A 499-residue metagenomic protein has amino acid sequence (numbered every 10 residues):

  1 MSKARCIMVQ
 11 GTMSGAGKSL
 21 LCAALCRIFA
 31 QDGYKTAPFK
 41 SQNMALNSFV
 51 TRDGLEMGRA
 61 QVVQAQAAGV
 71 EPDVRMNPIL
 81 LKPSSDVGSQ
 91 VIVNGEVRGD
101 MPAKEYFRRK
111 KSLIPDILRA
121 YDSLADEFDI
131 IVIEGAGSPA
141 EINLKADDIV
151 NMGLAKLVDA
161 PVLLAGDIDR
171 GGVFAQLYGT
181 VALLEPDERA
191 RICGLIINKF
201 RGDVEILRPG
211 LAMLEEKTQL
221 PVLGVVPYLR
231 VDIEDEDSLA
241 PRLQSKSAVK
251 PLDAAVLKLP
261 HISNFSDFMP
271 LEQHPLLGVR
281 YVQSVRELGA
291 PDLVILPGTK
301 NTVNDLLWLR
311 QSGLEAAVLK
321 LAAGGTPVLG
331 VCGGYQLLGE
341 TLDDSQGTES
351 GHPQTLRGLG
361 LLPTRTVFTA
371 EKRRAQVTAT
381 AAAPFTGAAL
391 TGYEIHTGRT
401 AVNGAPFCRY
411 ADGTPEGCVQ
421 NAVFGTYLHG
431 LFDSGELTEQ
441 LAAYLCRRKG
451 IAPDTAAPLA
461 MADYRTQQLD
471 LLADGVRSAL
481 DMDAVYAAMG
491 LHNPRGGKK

Functional and structural regions predicted by a protein language model:
M1-A322, P327, D344, A370-E371 (+1 more regions): Flexible phosphate-sensing "switch/lid" loops adjacent to ATP/NTP-binding sites across phosphate-transfer
A190-I192, E340, L356: Core-facing hydrophobic residues within beta-strands of well-ordered domains
G330, G334: Gly/Ala-rich beta-loop-alpha elbow adjacent to hydrolase catalytic centers
Y335-Q336, F432: Short active-site segment of divalent metal-dependent hydrolases/proteases that encodes the spacing between
G339-G347: Extracellular/periplasmic helix-exit of transmembrane alpha-helices
T348-A375: Conserved P-loop NTPase catalytic core
